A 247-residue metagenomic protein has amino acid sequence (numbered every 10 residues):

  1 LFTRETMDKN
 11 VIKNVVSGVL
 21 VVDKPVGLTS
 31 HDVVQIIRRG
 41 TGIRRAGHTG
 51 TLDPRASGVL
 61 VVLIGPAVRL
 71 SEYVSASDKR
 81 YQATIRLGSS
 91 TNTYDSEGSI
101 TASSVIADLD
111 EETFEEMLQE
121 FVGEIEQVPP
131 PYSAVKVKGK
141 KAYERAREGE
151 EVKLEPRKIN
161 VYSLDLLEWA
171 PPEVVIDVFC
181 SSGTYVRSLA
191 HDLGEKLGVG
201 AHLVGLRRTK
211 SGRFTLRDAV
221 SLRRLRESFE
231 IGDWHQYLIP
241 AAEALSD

Functional and structural regions predicted by a protein language model:
F2-D247: Catalytic/RNA-binding core of pseudouridine synthases
